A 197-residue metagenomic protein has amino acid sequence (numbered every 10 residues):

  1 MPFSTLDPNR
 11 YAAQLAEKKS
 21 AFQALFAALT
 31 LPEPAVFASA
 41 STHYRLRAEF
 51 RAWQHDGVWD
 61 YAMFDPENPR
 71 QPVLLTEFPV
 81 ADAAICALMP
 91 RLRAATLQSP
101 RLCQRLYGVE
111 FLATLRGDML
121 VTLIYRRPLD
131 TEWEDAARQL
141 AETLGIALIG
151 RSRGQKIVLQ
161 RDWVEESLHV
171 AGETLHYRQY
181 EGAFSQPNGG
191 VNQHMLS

Functional and structural regions predicted by a protein language model:
M1-S197: Accessory RNA-recognition modules of RNA-modification enzymes
